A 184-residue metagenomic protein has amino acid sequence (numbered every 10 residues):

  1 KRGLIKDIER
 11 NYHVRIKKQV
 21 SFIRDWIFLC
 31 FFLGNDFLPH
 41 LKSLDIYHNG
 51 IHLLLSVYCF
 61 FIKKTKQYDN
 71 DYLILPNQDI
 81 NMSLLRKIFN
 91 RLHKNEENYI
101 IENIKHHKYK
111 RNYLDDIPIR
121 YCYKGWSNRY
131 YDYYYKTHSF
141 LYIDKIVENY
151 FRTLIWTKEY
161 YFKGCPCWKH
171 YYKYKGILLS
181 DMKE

Functional and structural regions predicted by a protein language model:
K1-E184: Long, low-complexity, charge-dense
